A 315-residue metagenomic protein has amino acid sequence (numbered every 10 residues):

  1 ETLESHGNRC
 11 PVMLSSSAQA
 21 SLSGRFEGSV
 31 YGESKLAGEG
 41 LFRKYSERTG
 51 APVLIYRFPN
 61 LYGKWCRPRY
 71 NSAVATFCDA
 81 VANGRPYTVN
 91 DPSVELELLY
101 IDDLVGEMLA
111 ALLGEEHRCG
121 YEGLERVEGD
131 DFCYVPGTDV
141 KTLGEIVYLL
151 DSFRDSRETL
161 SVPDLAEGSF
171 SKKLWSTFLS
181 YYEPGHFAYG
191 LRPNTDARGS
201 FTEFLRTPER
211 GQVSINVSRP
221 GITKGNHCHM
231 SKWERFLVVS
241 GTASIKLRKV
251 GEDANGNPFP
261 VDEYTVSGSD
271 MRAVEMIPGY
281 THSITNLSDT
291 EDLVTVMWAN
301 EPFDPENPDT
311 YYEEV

Functional and structural regions predicted by a protein language model:
E1-L36, S46-T49, L54: Conserved Rossmann-fold NAD(P)-dependent oxidoreductase catalytic core, especially the SDR/UDP-sugar
R43-L96, I101-G114: NAD(P)-dependent short-chain dehydrogenase/reductase
L113-P193: Mid/C-terminal beta-alpha module of Rossmann-like enzyme folds, strongest in SDR-family dehydrogenases/epimerases
G185-N226, K232: A short glycine-rich, His/Asp/Glu-containing loop-to-beta-strand
G225-H227, I245-K246, A273-M276, H282-D289: Short beta-strand His + acidic residue motifs that chelate non-heme Fe in jelly-roll/DSBH and cupin folds
S231-D253: Glycine- and acidic-residue-biased ligand/ion/polar-headgroup-sensing regions
G251-S283: Short acidic-glycine-tyrosine-enriched beta hairpin
D253-P260, T285-V315: Double-stranded beta-helix
